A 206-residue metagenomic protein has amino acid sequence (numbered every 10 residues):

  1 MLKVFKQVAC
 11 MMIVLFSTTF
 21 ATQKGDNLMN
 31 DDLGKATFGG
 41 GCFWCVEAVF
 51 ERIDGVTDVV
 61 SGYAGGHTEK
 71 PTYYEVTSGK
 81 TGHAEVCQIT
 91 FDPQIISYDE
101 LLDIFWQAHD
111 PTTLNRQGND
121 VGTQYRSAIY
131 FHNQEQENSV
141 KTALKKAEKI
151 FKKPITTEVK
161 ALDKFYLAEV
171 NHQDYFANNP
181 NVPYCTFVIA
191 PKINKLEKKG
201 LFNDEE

Functional and structural regions predicted by a protein language model:
M1-A9: Bacterial N-terminal signal peptides that target proteins for export
L2, F20-E206: Flexible coil/turn and secondary-structure edge motifs
V8-T18: Bacterial N-terminal signal peptides
